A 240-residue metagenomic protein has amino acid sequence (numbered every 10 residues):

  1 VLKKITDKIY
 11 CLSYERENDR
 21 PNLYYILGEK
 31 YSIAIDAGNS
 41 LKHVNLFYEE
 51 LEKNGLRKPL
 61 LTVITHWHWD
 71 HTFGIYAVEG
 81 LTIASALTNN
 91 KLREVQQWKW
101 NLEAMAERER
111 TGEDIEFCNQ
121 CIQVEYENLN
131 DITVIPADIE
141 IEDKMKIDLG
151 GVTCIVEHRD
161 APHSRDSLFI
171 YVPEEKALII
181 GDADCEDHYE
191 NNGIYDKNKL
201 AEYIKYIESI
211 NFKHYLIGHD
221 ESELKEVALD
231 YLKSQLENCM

Functional and structural regions predicted by a protein language model:
V1, G112-Y126, D131, M145 (+1 more regions): Accessory terminal helices/loops
L2-E49, L168-C185: Conserved beta-strand hairpin/beta-sheet module of binuclear metal-dependent hydrolase folds, prominently
Y10, V63, I83, I139 (+2 more regions): Hydrophobic/aromatic beta-strand patches that form the interior of the parallel beta-sheet core in alpha/beta enzyme
R16-N18, I139, D160-S164: A short catalytic or substrate-binding loop motif that flags glycine-/basic-rich loops and adjacent residues that bind
S32-I33, N39-L41, K146, T153-V227: Metallo-beta-lactamase
K42-T88, E208-H214: Active-site metal-binding motif and surrounding structural segment of the metallo-beta-lactamase
A86-K91, D184: Short, acidic/turn-prone active-site loops that include or flank metal/cofactor- and phosphate-binding residues
R93-E157: Metallo-beta-lactamase
